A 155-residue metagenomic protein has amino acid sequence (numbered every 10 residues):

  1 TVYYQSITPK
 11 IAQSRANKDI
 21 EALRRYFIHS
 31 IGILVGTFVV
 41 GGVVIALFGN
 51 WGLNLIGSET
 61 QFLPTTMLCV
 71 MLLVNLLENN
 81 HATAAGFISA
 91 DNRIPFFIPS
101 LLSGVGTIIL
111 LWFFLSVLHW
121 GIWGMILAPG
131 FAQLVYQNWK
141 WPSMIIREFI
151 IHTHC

Functional and structural regions predicted by a protein language model:
T1-K18, A90: Helix-loop junctions and terminal segments of transmembrane helices in multi-pass membrane transport/translocation
A16-G42: Membrane-water interface segments that mark the loop-to-transmembrane alpha-helix transition
K18-A22, I146-C155: Interhelical loop/hinge segments that connect adjacent transmembrane helices in multipass membrane
I20-R24, A46-L76: Interfacial segments at transmembrane-helix termini and the short loops linking adjacent helices
I33-G36, V70-L73, L101-L102, F131: Hydrophobic residues within alpha-helical transmembrane segments of multi-pass solute transporters/permease subunits
G49, L53-N54, L63-T66, P95 (+3 more regions): Membrane-interface helix-loop junctions in multi-pass transport and translocation proteins
C69, L73-S100: Membrane-interface junctions at transmembrane-helix termini in multi-pass inner-membrane proteins
